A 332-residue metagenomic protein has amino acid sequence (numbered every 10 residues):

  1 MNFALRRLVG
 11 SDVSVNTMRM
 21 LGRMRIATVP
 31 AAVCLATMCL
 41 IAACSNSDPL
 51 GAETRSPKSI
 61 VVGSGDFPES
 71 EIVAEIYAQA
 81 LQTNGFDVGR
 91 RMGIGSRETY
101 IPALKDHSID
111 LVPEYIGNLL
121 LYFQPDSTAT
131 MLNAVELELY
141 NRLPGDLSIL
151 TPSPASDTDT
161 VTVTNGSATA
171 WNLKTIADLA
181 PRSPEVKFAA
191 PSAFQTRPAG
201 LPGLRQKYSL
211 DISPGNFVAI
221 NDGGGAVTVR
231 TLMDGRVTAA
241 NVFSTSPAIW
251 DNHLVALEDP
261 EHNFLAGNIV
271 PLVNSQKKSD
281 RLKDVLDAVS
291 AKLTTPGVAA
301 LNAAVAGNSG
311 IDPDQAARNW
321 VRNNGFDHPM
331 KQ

Functional and structural regions predicted by a protein language model:
L40-A43: C-terminal motif of bacterial Sec signal peptides marking the signal peptidase cleavage site
S45-D48: Bacterial signal peptide processing site
S56-E69, D87-R91, P184-A189: Short, well-ordered beta-strand elements
P68-D87, P202-Q206: Short, polar/charged alpha-helical segment
F123-L150, D211, R236, A248-E261: Ligand-binding "clamshell"
L132-A190, A291-T295: A conserved helix-loop-strand patch within extracytoplasmic ligand-binding domains of the periplasmic binding
D159-T169, G267-D280: A bilobed periplasmic-binding-protein/Venus flytrap-type ligand-binding module shared by bacterial periplasmic
E185-D259: Ligand-binding pocket segment of bilobal, Venus flytrap-like solute-binding proteins
